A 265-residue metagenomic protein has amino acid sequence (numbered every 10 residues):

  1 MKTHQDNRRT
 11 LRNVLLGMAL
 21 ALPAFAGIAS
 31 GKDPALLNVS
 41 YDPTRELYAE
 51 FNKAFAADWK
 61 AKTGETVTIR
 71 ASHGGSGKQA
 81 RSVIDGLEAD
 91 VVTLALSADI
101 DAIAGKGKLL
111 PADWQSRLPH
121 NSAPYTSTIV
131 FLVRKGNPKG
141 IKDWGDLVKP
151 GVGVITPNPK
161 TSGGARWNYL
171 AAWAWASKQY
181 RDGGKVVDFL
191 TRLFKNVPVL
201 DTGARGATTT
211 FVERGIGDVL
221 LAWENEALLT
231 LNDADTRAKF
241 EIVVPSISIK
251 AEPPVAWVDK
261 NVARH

Functional and structural regions predicted by a protein language model:
K2-L16: Bacterial N-terminal signal peptides that target proteins for export
N13-A26: Bacterial N-terminal signal peptides
S30-K106, S116-L118, W223: Early extracytoplasmic/lumenal segment of secretory-pathway proteins
L37-S40, R70-S72, V91-L94, V130-V133 (+4 more regions): Structural recognition of the beta-strand scaffold that forms the well-ordered cores of secreted hydrolase catalytic
A104-K178: A conserved helix-loop-strand patch within extracytoplasmic ligand-binding domains of the periplasmic binding
W114-P124, G145, L231-I249, A256-V258: Short beta-strand->loop
T128-N137, E252-H265: A bilobed periplasmic-binding-protein/Venus flytrap-type ligand-binding module shared by bacterial periplasmic
Q179-P245: Ligand-binding pocket segment of bilobal, Venus flytrap-like solute-binding proteins
